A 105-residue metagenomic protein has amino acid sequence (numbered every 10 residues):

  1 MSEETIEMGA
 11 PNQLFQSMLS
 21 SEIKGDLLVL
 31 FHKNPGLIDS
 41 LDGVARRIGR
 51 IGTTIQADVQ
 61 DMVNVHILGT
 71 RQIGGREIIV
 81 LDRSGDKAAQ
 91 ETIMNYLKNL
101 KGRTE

Functional and structural regions predicted by a protein language model:
S2-L28: Short alpha-helical segments that sit at the start of domains
F15-K24, Q72-K98: Short, cationic-aromatic polyanion-contact patches
S20-S21, L37-I38, G52: Alpha-helix N-cap/helix-initiation sites
V29-P35: Short, locally clustered residues in the helix-turn-helix/winged-helix DNA-binding domain
G36-R47: Short acidic, hydrophobic short linear motifs in intrinsically disordered regions
G49-N64: Short amphipathic alpha-helical interaction segments
V63-I73: A short, conserved structural fragment
L100-E105: Short acidic DE-rich linear segments
